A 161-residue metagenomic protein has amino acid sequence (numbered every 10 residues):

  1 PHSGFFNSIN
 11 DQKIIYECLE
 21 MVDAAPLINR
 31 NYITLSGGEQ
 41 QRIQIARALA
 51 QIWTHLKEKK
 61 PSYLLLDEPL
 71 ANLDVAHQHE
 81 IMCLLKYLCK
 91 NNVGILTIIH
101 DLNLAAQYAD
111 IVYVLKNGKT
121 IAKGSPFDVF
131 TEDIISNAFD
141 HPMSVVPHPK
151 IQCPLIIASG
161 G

Functional and structural regions predicted by a protein language model:
I9-L27: Conserved ABC ATPase "signature" region
N31-L35, E39: Conserved ABC ATPase signature
T54, Q78-N91: Helical segment within the ABC ATPase nucleotide-binding domain
K57-K59, L64-E68: Catalytic Walker B motif of ABC-type/P-loop ATPase nucleotide-binding domains
I99-H100: H-loop/switch region of ABC-family ATPase nucleotide-binding domains
A105-Q107: A short, surface-exposed alpha-helical micro-motif characterized by mixed small hydrophobic and charged/polar residues
Y113, N117-D128: Conserved switch/coupling elements of ABC/ABC-like ATPase nucleotide-binding domains
E132, A138-G161: ABC ATPase nucleotide-binding domains
